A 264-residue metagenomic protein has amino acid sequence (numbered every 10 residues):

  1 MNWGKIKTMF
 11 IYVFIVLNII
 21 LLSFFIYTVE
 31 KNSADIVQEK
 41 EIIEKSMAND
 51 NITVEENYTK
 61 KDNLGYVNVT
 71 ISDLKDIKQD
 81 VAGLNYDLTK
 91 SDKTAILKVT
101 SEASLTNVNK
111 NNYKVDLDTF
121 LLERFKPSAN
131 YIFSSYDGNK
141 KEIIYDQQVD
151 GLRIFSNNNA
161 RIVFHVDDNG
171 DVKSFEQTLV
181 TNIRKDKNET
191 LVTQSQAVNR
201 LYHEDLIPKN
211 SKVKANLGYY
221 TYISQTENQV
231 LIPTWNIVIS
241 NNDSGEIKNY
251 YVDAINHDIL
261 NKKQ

Functional and structural regions predicted by a protein language model:
M1-I132, K140-E142, V149-R153: Preferential activation on post-signal-peptide N-terminal prodomains/segments of secreted or lumenal proteins
Q38, Y136, K140, N216-Y220: A sequence-level detector of short, solvent-exposed, charge-rich linear segments
Y113-A129, K141-L217: Long, charged/polar, surface-exposed segments that mediate recognition or autoinhibition
G138-N139, V166-V172, L231-I232, A254-D258: Short, solvent-exposed coil/turn segments at beta-strand boundaries
T190-Q264: Extracytoplasmic/luminal low-complexity segments enriched in Pro/Gly and acidic/polar residues that act as flexible
